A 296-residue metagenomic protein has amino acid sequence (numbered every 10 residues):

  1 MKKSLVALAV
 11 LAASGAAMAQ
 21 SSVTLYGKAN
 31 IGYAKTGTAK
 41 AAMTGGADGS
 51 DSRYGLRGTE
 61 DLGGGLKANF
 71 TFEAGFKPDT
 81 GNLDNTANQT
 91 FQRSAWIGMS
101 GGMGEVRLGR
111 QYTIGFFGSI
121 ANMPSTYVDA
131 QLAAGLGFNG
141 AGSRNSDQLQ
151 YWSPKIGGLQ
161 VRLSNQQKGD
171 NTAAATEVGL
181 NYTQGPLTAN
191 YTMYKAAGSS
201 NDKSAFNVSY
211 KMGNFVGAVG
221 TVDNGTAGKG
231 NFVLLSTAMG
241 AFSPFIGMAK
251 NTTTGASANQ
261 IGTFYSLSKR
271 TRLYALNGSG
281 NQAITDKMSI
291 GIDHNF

Functional and structural regions predicted by a protein language model:
M1-F296: Outer-membrane beta-barrel proteins
